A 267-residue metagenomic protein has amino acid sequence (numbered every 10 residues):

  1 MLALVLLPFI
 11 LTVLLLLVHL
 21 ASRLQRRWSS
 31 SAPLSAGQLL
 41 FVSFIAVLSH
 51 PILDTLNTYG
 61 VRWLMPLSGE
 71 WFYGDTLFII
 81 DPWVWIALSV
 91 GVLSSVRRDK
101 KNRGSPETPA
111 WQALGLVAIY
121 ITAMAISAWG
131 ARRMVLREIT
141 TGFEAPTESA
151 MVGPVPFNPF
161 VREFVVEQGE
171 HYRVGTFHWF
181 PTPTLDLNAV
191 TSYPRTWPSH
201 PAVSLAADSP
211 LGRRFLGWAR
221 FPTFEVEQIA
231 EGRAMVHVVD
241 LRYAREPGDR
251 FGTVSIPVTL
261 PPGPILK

Functional and structural regions predicted by a protein language model:
M1-P154: N-terminal membrane-targeting hydrophobic helices
P146-S149, P156-K267: Extracytosolic and intramembrane catalytic regions of membrane-associated proteins in envelope/secretory systems
